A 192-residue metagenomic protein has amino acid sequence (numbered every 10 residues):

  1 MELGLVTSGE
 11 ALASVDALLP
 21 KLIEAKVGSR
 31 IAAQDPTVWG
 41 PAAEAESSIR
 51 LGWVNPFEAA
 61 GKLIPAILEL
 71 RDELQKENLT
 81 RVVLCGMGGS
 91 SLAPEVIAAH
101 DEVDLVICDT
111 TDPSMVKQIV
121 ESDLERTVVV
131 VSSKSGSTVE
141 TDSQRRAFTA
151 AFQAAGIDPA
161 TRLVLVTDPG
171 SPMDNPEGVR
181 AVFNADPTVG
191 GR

Functional and structural regions predicted by a protein language model:
M1-D72, N78: Extended, charge-enriched "interface" segments that sit outside catalytic cores
D72-R192: Glycine-rich phosphate-binding loops that contact phosphosugars or nucleotide phosphates
